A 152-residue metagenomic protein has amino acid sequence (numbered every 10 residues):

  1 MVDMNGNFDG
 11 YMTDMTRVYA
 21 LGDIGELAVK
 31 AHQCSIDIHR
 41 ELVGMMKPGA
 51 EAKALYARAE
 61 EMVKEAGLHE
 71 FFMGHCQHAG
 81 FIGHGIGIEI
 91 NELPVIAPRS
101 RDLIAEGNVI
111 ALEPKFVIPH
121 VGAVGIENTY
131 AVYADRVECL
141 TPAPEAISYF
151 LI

Functional and structural regions predicted by a protein language model:
M1-I152: Active-site neighborhoods and metal-handling regions in enzymes and metal-associated proteins
